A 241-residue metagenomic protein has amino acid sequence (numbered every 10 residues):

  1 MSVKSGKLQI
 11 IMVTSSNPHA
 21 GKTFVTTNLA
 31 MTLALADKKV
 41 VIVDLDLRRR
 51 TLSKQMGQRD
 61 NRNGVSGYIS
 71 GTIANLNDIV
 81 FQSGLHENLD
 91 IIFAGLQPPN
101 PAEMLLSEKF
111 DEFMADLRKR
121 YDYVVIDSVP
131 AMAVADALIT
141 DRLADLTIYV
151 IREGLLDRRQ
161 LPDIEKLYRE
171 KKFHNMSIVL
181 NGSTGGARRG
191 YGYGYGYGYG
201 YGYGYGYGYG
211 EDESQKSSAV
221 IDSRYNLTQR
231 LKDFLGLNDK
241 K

Functional and structural regions predicted by a protein language model:
M1-K241: P-loop NTP-binding module
